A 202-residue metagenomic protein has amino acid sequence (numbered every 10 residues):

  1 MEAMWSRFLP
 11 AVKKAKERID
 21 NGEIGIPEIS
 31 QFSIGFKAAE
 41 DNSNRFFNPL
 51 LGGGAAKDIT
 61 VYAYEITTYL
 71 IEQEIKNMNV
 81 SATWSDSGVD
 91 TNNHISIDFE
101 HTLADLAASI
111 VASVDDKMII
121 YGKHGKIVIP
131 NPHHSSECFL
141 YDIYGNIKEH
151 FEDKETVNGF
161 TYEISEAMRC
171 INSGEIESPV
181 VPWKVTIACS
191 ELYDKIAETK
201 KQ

Functional and structural regions predicted by a protein language model:
S6-M78: Predominantly a Rossmann-like dinucleotide-binding segment in NAD(P)-dependent oxidoreductases
R7, A112, A188: Glycine-/small-residue-rich active-site loops that bind phosphorylated ligands and cofactors
P10, K14, R18, E65-I66 (+4 more regions): Alpha-helical elements of Rossmann-like donor-binding domains used by nucleotide-donor carbohydrate transfer enzymes
N42, M78-N79, H150, S178-P182 (+1 more regions): Short, hydrophobic secondary-structure boundary micro-motifs
A63-E137, K154, S165-S173: Contiguous beta-strand/loop segments that form the cofactor/metal-binding neighborhood of enzyme cores
F151-S165, V181: Active-site loop of classical SDR/Rossmann-like NAD(P)-dependent oxidoreductases, centered on the catalytic Tyr-X3-Lys
E166-Q202: C-terminal helix-rich "cap/oligomerization" subdomain common to oxidoreductases
